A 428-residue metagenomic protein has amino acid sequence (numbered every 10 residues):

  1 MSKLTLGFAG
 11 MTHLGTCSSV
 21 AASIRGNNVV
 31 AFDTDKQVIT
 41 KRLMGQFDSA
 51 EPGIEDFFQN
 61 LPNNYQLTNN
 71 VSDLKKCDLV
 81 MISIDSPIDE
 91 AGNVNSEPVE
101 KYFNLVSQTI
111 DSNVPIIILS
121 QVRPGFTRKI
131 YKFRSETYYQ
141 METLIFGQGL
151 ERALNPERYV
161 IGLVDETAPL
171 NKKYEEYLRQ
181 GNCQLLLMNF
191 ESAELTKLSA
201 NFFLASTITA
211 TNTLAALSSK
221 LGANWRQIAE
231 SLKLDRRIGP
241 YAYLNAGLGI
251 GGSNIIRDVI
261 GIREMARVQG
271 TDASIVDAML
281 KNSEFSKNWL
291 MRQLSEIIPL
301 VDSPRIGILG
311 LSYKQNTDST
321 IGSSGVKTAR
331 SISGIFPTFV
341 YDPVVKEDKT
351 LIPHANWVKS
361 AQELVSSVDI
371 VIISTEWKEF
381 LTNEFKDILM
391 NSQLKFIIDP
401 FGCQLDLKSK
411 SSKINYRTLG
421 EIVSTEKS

Functional and structural regions predicted by a protein language model:
M1-S428: Structural/interface elements that position substrates and couple domains in central-metabolism enzymes
